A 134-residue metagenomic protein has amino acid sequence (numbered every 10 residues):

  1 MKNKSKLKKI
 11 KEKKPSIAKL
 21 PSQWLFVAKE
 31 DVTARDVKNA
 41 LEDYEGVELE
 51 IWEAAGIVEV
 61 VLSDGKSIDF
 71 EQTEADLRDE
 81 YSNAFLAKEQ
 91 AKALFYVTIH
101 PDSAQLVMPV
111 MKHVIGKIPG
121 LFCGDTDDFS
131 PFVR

Functional and structural regions predicted by a protein language model:
M1-Q23, A28, V32-E48, T98 (+1 more regions): Acidic, proline/glycine-rich low-complexity IDRs
K29-D102: Short, intrinsically disordered low-complexity segments
